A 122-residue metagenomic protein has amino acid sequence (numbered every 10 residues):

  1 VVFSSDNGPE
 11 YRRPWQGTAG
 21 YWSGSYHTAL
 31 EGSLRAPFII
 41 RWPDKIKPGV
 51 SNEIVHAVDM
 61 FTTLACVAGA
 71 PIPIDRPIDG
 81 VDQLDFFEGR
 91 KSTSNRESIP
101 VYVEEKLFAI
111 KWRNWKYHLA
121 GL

Functional and structural regions predicted by a protein language model:
V1-S5, F38-I39, M60-A65: Beta-strand elements within well-structured catalytic alpha/beta cores of enzymes that handle phosphate/sulfate esters
P9-E31, I46, E53, V58-L122: C-terminal cap/loop subdomain of S1 sulfatases and analogous C-terminal strand-loop tails that border
I39-K47: The feature captures the short pre-catalytic strand/loop hairpin that immediately precedes and shapes the active-site
